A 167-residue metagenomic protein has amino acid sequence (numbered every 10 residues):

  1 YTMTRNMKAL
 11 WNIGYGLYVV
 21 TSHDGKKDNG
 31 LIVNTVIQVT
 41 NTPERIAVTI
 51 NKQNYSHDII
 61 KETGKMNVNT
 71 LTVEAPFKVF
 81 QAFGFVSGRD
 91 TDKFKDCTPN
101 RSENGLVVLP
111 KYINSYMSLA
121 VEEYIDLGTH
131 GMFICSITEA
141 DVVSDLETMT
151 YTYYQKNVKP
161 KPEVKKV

Functional and structural regions predicted by a protein language model:
Y1-V167: Basic, polyanion-binding surface patches
